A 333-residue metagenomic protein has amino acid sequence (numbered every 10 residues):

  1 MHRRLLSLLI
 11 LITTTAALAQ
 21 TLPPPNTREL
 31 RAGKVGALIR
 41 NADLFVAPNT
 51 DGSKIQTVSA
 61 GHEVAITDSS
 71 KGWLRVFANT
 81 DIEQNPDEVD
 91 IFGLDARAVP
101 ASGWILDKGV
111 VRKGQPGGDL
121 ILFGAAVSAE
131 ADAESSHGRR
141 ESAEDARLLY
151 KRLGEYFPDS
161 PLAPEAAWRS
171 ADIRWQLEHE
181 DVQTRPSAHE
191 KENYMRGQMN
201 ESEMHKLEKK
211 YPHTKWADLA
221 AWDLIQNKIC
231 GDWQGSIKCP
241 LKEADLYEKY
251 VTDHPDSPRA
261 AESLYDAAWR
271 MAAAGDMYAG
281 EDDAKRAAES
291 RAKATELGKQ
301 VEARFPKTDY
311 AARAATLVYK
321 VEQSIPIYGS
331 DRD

Functional and structural regions predicted by a protein language model:
M1-L8: Bacterial N-terminal signal peptides that target proteins for export
I10-A19: Hydrophobic h-region of N-terminal signal peptides that target proteins for export in Gram-negative bacteria
T21-A32, S53, F77-S136, Y156 (+4 more regions): Boundary regions of SH3-family modules and the immediately adjacent low-complexity/disordered segments in eukaryotic
I39-N41, S59, K71-W73, P100-I105 (+5 more regions): Extracytoplasmic
V46-A60, A65-G72: SH3/SH3-like (including bacterial SH3b) beta-barrel domains that bind proline-rich motifs or cell-wall ligands
D51, S136, R140, L153-E165 (+8 more regions): Short solvent-exposed coil/turn linkers within tandem alpha-helical repeat scaffolds
E88-D95, D132-E144, Q176-E203, C230-D245 (+1 more regions): Short coil/linker segments at helix-helix boundaries
P116-S135, L162-P186, H213-D232, P258-Y278 (+1 more regions): Amphipathic alpha-helical repeat scaffolds of TPR domains
